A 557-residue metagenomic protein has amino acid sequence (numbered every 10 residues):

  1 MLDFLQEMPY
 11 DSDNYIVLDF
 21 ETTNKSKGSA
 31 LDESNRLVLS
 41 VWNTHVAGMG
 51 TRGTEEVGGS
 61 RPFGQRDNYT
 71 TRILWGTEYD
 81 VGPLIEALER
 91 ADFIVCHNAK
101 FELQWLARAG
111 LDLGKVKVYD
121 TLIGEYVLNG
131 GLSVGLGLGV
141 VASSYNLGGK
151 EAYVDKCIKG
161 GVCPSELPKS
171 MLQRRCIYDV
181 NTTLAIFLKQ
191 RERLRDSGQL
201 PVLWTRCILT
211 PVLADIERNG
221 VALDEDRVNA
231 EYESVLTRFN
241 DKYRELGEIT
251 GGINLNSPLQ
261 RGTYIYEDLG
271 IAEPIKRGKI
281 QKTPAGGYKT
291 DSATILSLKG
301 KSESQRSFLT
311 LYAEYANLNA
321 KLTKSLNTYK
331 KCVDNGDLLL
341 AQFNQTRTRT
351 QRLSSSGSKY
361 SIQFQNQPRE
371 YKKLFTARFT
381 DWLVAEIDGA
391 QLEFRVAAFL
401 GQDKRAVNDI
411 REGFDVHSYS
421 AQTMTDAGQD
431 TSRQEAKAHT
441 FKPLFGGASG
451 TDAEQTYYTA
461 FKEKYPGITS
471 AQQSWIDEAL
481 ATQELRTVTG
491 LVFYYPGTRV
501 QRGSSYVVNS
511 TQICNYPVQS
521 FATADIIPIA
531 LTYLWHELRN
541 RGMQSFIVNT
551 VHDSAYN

Functional and structural regions predicted by a protein language model:
M1-E21, S26, A30-S34, L39-W42 (+11 more regions): Conserved "right-hand" nucleotidyltransferase catalytic core of DNA-directed polymerases
S26, N35, W42, A47-R195 (+2 more regions): Active-site-proximal helix-loop-helix substrate-binding element of RNase H-like nuclease domains
K27-L39, T44, G53-E56, R61-P62 (+2 more regions): Metal-dependent catalytic core segments for phosphate chemistry
C96-H97, V118-L122, R378-E393, T440-A453: Conserved catalytic palm subdomain of right-hand nucleotidyl-transferase polymerases, strongest for RNA-directed enzymes
K100-D112, G124-N129, G262-G270, A390-R405 (+1 more regions): Short active-site loop/helix that positions an aromatic residue
R218, L340, T346-T348, Q422-T550: Conserved catalytic core of nucleic-acid polymerases
Q342-A427: Function-dense linear segments that define catalytic or interfacial modules in macromolecule-processing proteins
D553-N557: A generic structural motif
